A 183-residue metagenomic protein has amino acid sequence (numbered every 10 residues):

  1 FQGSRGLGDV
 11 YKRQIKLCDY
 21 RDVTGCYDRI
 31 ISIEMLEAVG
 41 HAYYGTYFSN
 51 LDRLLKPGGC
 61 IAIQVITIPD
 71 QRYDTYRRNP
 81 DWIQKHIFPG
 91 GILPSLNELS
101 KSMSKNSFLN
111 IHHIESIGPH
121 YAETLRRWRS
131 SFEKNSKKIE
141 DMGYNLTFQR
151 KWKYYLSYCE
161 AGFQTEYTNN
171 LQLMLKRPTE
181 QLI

Functional and structural regions predicted by a protein language model:
F1-Y11: Single conserved hydrophobic/aromatic residue that forms the stacking wall/gate of nucleotide- or nucleobase-binding
K12-Y20: Conserved SAM-binding strand-loop segment of SAM-dependent methyltransferases
D19-R21, M35-L36, T67: Active-site-proximal loop/turn and secondary-structure-junction residues that shape catalytic pockets, frequently
R21-I31: A short acidic, Gly/Pro-enriched loop at the edge of an enzyme's catalytic core that lines a small-molecule cofactor
R29-A42: A short SAM/SAH-binding and catalytic strip from SAM-dependent methyltransferases
G45-C60: A short glycine-rich, Lys/Arg-flanked "PGG" loop and its adjoining helix->strand segment in the class I
Q64: Alpha/beta-hydrolase-fold catalytic nucleophile elbow
T67-I183: Substrate-binding/catalytic lobe of Class I Rossmann-like enzymes that use SAM or dcSAM, i.e., the mid-to-C-terminal
